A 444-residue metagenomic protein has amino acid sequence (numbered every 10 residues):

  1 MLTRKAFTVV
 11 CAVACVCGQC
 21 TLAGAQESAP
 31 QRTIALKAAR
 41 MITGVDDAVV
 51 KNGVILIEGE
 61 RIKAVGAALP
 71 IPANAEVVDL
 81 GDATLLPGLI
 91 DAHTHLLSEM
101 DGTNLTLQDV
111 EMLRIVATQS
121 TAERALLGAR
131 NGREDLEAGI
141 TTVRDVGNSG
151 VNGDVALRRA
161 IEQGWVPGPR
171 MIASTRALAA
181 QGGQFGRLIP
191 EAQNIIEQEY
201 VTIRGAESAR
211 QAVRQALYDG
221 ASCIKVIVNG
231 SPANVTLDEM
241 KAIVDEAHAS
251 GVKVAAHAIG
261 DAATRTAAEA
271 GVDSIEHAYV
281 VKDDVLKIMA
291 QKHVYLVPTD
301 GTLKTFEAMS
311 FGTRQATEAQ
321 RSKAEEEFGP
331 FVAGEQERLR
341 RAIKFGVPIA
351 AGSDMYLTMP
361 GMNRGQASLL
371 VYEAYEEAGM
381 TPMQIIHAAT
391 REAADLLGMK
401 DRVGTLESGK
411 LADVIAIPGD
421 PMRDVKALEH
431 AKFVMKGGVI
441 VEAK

Functional and structural regions predicted by a protein language model:
E27-P30, M41, D46-L86, I161: Histidine-rich, glycine-flanked metal-binding segment
A83-R159, Q163-W165, D238, A262 (+1 more regions): Metal-associated gating/positioning segment near the N- to mid-region
S98-E123, Q181-Q198, A290-V332, Y372: Active-site gating loops and adjacent loop-to-helix segments of metal-dependent hydrolytic enzymes
M100-N104, D154, N234, T264-A270 (+5 more regions): Histidine/acidic-residue-rich catalytic or RNA/ligand-binding cores of hydrolases and nuclease-related proteins
A117-T121, A125-L157, G168-R176, D219-P232 (+4 more regions): Divalent metal-dependent hydrolysis catalytic cores, especially in the metallo-beta-lactamase
A156, S208-L296, G312-A319, P330-I349: Histidine/acidic residue-rich metal-binding segments in metalloenzymes
A249-G251, A333-D420: His/Asp/Glu-enriched, well-ordered alpha-helical/loop segment that forms or immediately abuts the divalent-metal
A389, S408-K444: C-terminal cap of metal-dependent C-N hydrolases
